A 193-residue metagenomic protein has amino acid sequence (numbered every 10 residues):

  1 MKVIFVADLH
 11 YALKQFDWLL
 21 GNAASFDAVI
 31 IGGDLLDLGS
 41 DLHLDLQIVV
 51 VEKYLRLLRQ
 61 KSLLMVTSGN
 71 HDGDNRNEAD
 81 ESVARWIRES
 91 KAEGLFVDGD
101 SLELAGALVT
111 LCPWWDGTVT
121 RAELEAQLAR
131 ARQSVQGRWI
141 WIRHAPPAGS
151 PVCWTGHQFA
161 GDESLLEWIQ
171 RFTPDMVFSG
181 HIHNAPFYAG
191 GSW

Functional and structural regions predicted by a protein language model:
M1-I4: Extreme N-terminal starter segment of soluble prokaryotic enzymes
A7-H10, G33-L36, N70-D72, D100 (+3 more regions): Active-site metal-binding loops of divalent metal-dependent hydrolases
Y11-L104: Core catalytic region of metal-dependent phosphoesterases/phosphodiesterases, especially metallo-beta-lactamase-like
L13, L38-G39, G149-P151, P186: Short, solvent-exposed loop/turn segments at secondary-structure junctions
A23-A24, L55-K61, Q133-V135, I169-F172 (+1 more regions): Short, conserved loop/helix-junction motifs that constitute active-site signature segments in enzyme catalytic cores
D27-A28, M65, R138-I140, D175-M176: Short, Asp-centered acidic motifs that coordinate Mg2+ and/or phosphate in catalytic or ligand-binding sites
M65, W154-W193: Conserved beta-sheet core of the metallophosphoesterase superfamily
D72-S164: Conserved catalytic scaffold of divalent metal-dependent phosphoesterases
